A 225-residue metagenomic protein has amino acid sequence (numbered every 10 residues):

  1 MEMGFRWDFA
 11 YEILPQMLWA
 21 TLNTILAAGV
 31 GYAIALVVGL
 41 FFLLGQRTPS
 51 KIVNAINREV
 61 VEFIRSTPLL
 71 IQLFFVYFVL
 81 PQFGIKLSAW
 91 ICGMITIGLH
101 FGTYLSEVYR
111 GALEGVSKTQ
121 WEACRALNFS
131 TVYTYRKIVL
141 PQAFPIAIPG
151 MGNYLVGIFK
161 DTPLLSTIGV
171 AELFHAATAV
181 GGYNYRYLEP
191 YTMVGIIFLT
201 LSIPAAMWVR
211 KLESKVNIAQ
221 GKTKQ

Functional and structural regions predicted by a protein language model:
M1-Q225: Transmembrane alpha-helices and adjacent helix-loop boundaries
